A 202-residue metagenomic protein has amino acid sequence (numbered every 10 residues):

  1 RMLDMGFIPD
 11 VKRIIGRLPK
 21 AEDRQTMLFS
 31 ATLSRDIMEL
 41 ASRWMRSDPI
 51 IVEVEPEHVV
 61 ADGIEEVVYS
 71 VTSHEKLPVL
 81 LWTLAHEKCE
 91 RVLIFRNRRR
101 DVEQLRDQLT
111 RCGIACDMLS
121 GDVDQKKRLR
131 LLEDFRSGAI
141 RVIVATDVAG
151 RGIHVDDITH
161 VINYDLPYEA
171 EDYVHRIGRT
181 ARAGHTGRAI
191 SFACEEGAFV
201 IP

Functional and structural regions predicted by a protein language model:
R1-P202: Conserved helicase RecA-like core
